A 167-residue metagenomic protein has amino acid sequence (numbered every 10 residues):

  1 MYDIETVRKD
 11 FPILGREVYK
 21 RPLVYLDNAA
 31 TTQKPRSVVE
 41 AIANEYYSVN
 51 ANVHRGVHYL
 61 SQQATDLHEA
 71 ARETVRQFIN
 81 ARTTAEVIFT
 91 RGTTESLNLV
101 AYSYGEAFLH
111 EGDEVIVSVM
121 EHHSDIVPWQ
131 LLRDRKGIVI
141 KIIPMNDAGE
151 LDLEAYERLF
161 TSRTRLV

Functional and structural regions predicted by a protein language model:
M1-V167: Pyridoxal 5′-phosphate
